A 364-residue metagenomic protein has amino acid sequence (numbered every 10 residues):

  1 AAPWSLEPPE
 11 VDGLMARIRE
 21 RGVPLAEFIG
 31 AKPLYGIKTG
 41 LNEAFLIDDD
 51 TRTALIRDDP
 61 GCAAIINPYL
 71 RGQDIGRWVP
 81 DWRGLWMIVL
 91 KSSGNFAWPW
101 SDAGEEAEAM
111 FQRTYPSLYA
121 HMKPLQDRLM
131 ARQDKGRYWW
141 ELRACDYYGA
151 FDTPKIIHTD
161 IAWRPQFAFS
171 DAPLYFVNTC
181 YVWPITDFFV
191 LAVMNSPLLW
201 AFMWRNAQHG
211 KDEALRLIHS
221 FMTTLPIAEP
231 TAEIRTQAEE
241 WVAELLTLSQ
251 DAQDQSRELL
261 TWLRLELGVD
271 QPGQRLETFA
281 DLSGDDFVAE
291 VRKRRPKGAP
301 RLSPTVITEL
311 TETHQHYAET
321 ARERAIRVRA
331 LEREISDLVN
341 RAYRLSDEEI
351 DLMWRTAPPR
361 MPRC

Functional and structural regions predicted by a protein language model:
A1-E105, A238-A243, D270, Q274-E319: Polynucleotide-recognition surfaces of large bacterial nucleic-acid defense/processing enzymes
P24, L41, P60-I66, R71 (+7 more regions): Short, well-ordered loop/turn elements at secondary-structure boundaries
R52, I75-G76, S93-N95, I161-R164 (+4 more regions): Short, glycine-/Ser/Thr-/acidic-enriched flexible segments
R52, Q112-Y181, A321, L338 (+1 more regions): Flexible, glycine/threonine-enriched loop-and-boundary segments that flank and lead into catalytic domains of large
Y69, D127-R128, F151-Q166, I185-Q208: Short Ser/Thr-interspersed hydrophobic loop/turn segments at strand-loop and sheet-helix junctions that line or gate
P154, K297-G298, L302, E309 (+2 more regions): Non-globular, low-complexity intrinsically disordered regions
N178-T224, T231-I234, V242-L248: Basic, amphipathic alpha-helical recognition segments used for DNA target recognition
S196, E233-V269, F279-A280, T320-D351: Amphipathic alpha-helical coiled-coil/heptad-repeat segments
